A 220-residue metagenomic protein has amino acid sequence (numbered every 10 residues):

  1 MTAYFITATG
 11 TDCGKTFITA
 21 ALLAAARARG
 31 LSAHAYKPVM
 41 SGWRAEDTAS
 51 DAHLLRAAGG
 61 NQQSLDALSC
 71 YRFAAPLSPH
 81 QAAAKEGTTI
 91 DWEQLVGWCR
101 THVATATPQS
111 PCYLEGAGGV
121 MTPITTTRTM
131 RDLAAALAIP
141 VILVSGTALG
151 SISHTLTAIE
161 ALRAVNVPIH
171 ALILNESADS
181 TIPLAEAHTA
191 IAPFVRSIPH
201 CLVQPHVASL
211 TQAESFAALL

Functional and structural regions predicted by a protein language model:
M1-F5, S32: Extreme N-terminal starter segment of soluble prokaryotic enzymes
F5-L22: Glycine-rich phosphate-binding P-loop
F17-T89, E93, T101-V103: N-terminal phosphate/diphosphate-binding loop that engages ATP/GTP or pyrophosphate donors across diverse enzyme folds
K37, I142-S145, H170-E176: Short internal beta-strands
P79-I124, R131: Phosphate-binding/switch loop-helix module in NTP-utilizing enzymes
T125-A148: Inter-motif core of Ras-like GTPase G domains
T125-L133, L156-I159, L184-T189: Charged helix-capping and loop-helix junction motifs
E160-L220: C-terminal lobe/tail of nucleotide-utilizing enzymes
